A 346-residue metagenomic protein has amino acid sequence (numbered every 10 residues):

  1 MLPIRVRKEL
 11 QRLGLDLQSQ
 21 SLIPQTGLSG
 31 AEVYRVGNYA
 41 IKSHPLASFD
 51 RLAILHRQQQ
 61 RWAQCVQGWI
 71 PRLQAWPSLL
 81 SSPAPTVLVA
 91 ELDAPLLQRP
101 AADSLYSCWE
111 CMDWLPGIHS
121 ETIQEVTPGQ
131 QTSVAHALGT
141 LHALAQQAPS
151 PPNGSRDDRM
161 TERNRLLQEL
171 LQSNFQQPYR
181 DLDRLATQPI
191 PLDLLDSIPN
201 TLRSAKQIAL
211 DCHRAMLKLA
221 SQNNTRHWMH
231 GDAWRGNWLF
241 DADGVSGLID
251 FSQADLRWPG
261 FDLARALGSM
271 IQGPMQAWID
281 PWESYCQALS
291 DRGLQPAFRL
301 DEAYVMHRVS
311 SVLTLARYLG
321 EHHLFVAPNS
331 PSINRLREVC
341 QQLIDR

Functional and structural regions predicted by a protein language model:
M1-S19: Juxta-kinase regulatory segment immediately upstream of eukaryotic protein kinase catalytic domains
T26-G37, I41, L210-F261: Active-site acidic catalytic loop and adjacent metal/ATP-binding pocket of ATP-dependent phosphoryl transfer enzymes
S43-S107, I123-S133: A conserved alpha-helical element in kinase catalytic cores
A63, H142-P149, I271, L289 (+1 more regions): Protein kinase-like catalytic domain
L105, W109-Q124, T187, V309-A327: A glycine-centered beta->alpha junction motif in the catalytic cores of kinase/phosphotransferase enzymes
Q124-P199, R226: A cross-family kinase active-site recognition segment
P259-G293, R308-A327: Active-site activation/catalytic loop segments of kinase-like enzymes and analogous catalytic loops in related
L294-H307: All-alpha amphipathic helical-bundle segments outside canonical DNA-binding/catalytic cores that form hydrophobic
